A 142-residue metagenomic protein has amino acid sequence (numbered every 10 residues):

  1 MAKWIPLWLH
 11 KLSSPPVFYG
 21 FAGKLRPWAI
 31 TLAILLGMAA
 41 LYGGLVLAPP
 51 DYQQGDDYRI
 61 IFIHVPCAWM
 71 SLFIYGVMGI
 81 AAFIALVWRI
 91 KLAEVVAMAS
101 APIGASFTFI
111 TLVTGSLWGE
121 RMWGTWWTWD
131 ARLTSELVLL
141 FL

Functional and structural regions predicted by a protein language model:
A2-F18, G23-D51, G55-W123, T128-L142: Hydrophobic cores of alpha-helical transmembrane segments in multi-pass integral membrane proteins
